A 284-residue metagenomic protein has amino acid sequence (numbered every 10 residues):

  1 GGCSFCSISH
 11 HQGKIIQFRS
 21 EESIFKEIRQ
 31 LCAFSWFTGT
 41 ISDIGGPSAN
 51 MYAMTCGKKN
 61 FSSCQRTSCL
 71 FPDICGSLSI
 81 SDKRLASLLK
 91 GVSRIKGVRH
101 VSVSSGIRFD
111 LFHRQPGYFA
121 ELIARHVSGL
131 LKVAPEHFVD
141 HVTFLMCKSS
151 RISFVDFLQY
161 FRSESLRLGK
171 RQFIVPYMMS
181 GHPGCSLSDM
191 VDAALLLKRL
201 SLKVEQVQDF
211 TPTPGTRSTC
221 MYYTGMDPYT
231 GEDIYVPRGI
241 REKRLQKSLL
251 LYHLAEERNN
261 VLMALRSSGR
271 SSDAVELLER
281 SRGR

Functional and structural regions predicted by a protein language model:
G1-E22: Canonical Radical SAM [4Fe-4S] cluster-binding loop centered on the CxxxCxxC motif and its immediate flanking residues
I8-G13, D73-I74, V142-T143, M178-M179 (+2 more regions): Short beta-alpha connecting loops at secondary-structure transitions that line or flank enzyme active sites
I15-R19, F144-C147, L187: Short, solvent-exposed loop/turn segments at secondary-structure boundaries
I24, V133, V207, G269: Conserved, mostly hydrophobic/aromatic
Q30-V175, S180-P183: Conserved SAM/AdoMet-binding glycine-rich loop
G117-Y118, H182-R199: Catalytic cores of alpha/beta
A120-S128, A194-P214: Structural recognition of alpha->loop->beta junctions
S188, K203, P212-G283: C-terminal accessory regions of radical SAM enzymes
